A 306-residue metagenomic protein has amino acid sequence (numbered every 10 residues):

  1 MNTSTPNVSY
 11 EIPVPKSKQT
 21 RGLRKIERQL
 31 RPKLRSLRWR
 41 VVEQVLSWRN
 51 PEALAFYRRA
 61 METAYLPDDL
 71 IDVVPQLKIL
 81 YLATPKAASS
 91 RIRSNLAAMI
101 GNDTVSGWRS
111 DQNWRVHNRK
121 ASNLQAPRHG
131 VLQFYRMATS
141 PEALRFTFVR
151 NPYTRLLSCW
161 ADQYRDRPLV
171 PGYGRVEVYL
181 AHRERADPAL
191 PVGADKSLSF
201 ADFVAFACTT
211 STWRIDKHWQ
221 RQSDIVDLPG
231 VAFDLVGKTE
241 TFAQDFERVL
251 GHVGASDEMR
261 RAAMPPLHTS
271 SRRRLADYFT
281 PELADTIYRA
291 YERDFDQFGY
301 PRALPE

Functional and structural regions predicted by a protein language model:
N2-E306: Membrane-interface amphipathic segments in extracytoplasmic regions
